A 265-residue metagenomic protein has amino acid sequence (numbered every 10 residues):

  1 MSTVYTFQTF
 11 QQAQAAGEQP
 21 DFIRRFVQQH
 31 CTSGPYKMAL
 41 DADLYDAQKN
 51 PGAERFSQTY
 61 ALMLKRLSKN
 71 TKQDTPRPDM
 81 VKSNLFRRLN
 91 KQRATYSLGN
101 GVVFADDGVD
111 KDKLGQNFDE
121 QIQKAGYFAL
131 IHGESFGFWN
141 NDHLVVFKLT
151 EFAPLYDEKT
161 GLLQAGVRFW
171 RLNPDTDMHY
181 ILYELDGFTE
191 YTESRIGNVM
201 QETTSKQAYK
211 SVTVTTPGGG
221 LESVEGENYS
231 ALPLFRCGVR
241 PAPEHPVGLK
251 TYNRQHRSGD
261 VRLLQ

Functional and structural regions predicted by a protein language model:
M1-L144: Extended, helix-rich architectural segments
D21, M38, F56, V103-A105 (+9 more regions): Intrinsically disordered, low-complexity, compositionally biased regions/tails
H30, D46, T71-Q73, L149 (+2 more regions): Residue-level detector of alpha-helical hydrophobic segments embedded in or interacting with membranes
K37, A53, P78-M80, Y156 (+3 more regions): Intrinsically disordered, low-complexity segments enriched in proline/serine/threonine
D43, Q92-R93, A125, H179-Y180 (+3 more regions): Generic hydrophobic, helix-prone segments enriched in Leu/Val/Ile
D43-Y45, V81, D186, T192-R195 (+4 more regions): Intrinsically disordered, low-complexity regions of eukaryotic proteins
Q116-G219: Extended, Lys/Arg-enriched charged tracts that mediate electrostatic binding to polyanionic substrates
K210-Q265: Extended, charged amphipathic alpha-helical segments
